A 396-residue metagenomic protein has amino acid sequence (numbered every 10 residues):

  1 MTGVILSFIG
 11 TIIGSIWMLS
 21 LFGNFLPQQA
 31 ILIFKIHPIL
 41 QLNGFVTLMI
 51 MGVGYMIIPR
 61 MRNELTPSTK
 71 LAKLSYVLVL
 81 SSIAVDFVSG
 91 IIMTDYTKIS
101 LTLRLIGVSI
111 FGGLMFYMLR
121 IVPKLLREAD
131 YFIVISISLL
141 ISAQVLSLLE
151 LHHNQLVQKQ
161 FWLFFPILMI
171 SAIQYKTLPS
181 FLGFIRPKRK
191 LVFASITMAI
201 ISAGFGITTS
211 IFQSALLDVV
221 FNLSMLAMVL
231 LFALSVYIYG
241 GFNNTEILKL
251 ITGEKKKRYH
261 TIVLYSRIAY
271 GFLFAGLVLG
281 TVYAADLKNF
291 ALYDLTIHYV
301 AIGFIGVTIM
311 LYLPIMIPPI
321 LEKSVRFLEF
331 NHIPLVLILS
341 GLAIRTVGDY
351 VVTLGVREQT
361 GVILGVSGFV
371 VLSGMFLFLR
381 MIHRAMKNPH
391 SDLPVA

Functional and structural regions predicted by a protein language model:
M1-A396: Hydrophobic alpha-helical transmembrane segments of multi-pass integral membrane proteins
